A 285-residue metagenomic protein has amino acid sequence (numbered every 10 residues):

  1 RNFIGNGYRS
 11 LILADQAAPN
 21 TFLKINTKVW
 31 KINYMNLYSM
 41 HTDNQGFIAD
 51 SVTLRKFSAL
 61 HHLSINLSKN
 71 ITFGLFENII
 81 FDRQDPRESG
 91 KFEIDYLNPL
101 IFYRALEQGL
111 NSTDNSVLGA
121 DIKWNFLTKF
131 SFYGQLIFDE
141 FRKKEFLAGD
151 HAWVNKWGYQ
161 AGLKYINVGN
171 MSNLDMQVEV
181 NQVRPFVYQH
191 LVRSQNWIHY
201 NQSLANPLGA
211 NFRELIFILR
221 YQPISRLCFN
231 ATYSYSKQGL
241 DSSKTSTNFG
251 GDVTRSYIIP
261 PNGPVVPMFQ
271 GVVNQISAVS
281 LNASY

Functional and structural regions predicted by a protein language model:
R1-S64, I79, D85-N111, H199-N201: Surface-exposed coil loops of outer-membrane beta-barrel proteins
N66-S68: Short coil/turn segments at helix-helix junctions and helix-capping linkers within large alpha-helical proteins
I71-I79, Q84-Y285: Exposed, low-structure sequence patches enriched in small/polar residues
